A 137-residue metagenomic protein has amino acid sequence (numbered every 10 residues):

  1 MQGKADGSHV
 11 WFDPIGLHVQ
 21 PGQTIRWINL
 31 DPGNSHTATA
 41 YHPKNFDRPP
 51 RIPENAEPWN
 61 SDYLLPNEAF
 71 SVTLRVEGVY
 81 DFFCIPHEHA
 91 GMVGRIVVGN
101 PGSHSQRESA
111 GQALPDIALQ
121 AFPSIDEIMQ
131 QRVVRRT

Functional and structural regions predicted by a protein language model:
M1-T137: Extracytoplasmic copper-binding redox domains, predominantly the cupredoxin/blue-copper superfamily
